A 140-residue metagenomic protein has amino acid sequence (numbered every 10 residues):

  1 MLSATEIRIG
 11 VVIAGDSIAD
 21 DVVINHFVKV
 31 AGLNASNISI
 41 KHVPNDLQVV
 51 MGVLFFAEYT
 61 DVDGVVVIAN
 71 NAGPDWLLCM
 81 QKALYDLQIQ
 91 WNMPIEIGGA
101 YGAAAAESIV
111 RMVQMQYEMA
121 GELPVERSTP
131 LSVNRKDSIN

Functional and structural regions predicted by a protein language model:
L2-H42: Glycine-rich phosphate/diphosphate-binding loop of Rossmann-like nucleotide-binding domains
A4, I18, V22, H26 (+4 more regions): Conserved active-site and cofactor/substrate-binding residues in soluble primary-metabolism enzymes
V30, N34, F56-T60, D86-P94 (+1 more regions): Change "in soluble alpha/beta enzymes" to "in soluble alpha/beta proteins
L33-A57: N-terminal beta-loop-helix "entrance" segment that forms/cooperates in small-molecule cofactor or anionic ligand
M51-Q88: Glycine-rich phosphate-binding loop
P94-G102: Proline/glycine-rich low-complexity loops and linkers
A104-N140: A charged, well-structured terminal subsegment
